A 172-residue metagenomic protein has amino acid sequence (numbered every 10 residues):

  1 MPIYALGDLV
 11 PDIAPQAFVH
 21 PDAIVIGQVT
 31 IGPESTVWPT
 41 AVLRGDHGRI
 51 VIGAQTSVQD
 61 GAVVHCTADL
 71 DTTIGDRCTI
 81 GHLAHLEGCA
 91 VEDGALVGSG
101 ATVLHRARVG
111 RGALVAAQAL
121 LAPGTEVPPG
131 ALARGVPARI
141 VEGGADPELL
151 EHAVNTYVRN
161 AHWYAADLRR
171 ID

Functional and structural regions predicted by a protein language model:
M1-D12, D46-R49, A54, D60-A62 (+2 more regions): Glycine-rich hexapeptide-repeat left-handed beta-helix
L6-P11, P15-V51, D69: N-terminal first-folded block
